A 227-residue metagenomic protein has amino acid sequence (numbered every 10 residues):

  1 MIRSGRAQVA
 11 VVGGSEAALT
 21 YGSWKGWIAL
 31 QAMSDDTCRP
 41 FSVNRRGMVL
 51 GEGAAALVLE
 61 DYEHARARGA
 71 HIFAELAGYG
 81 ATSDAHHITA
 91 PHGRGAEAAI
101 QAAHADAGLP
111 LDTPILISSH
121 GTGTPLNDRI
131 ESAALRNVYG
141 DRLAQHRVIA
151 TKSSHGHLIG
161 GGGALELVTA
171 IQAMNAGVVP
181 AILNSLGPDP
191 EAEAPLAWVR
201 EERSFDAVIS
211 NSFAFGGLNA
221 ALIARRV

Functional and structural regions predicted by a protein language model:
M1, S15-S23, L111-N127: Conserved beta-ketoacyl condensing-enzyme motif
M1-H64, G162-V227: Conserved beta-strand-centric core segments of catalytic alpha/beta enzyme folds
A7-E16, H71-Y79, D112-S119, H146-K152 (+1 more regions): Beta-strand segments within the central parallel beta-sheet cores of soluble alpha/beta enzyme folds
M33-L109, I115-L116: Condensing-enzyme catalytic core mediating Claisen C-C bond formation in acyl metabolism
S34-P40, E97-A99, A134-A150: Gly/Ser/Thr-rich active-site loops/lids in small-molecule metabolic enzymes that frequently grip phosphoryl groups
A85-A96, T122-Y139, L158-L165, V199: Short glycine/threonine-rich loop-to-helix capping motif typified by GTGT followed within a few residues by an Asp-Pro
A99-A107, V138, A170, M174: Stable alpha-helical structural segments in soluble proteins, enriched in small hydrophobic residues
T151-H155, I159, S212: Glycine-rich, charge-dense phosphate/pyrophosphate-binding loop(s) and the adjacent flexible "lid"/catalytic subdomain
